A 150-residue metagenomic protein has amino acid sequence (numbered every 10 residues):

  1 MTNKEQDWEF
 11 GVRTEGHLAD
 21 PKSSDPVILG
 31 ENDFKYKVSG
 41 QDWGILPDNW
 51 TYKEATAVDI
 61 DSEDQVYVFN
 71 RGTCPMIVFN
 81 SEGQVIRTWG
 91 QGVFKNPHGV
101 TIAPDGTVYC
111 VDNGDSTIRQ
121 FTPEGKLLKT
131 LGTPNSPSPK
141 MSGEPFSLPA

Functional and structural regions predicted by a protein language model:
T2-A150: Eukaryotic scaffold repeat domains enriched in small/polar residues
